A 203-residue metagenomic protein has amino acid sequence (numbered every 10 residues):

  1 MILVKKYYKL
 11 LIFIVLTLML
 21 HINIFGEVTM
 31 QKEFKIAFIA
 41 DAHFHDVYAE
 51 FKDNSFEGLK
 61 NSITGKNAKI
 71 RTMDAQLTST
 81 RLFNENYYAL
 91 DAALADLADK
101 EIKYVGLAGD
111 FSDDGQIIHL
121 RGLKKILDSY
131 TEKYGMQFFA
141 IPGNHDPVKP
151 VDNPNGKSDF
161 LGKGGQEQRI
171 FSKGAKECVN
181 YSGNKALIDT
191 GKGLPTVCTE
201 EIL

Functional and structural regions predicted by a protein language model:
I2-L11: Bacterial N-terminal signal peptides that target proteins for export
L11-H21: Bacterial N-terminal signal peptides
M19, N23, A49, N54-S55 (+3 more regions): Hydrophobic alpha-helical segments
G26-L120: N-terminal active-site segment of His-dependent metallophosphoesterases
V28, G122-L203: Extended active-site neighborhood of metal-dependent phosphoesterases/phosphodiesterases
